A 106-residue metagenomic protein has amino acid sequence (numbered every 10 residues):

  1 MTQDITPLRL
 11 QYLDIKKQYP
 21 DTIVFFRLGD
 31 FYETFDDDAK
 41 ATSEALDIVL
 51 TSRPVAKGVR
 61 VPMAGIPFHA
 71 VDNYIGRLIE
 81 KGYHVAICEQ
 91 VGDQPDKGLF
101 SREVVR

Functional and structural regions predicted by a protein language model:
M1-R106: Basic, polar low-complexity surface loops/patches
